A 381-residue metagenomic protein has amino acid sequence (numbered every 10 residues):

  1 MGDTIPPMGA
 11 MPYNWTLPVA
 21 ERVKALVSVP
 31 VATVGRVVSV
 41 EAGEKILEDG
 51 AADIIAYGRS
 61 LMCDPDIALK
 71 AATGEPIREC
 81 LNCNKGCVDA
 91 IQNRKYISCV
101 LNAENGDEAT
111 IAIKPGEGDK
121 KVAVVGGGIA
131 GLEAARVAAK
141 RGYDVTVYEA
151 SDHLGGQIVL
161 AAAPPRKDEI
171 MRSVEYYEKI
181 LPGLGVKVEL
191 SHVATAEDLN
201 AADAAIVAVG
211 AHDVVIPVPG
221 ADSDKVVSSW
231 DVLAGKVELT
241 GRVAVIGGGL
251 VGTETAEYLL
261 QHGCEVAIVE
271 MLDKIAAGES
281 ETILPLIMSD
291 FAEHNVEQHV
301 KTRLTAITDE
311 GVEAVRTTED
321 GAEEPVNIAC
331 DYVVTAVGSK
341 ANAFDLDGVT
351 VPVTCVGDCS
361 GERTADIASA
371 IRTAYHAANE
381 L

Functional and structural regions predicted by a protein language model:
M1-V125, I129-K140, D144-V145, H153 (+3 more regions): Flavin-dependent oxidoreductase catalytic cores
D3-G9, P30, D53, V159-R166 (+2 more regions): Short beta-alpha connecting loops at secondary-structure transitions that line or flank enzyme active sites
G9-Y13, G50, A72-E75, A163-K167 (+4 more regions): Short, hinge-like loop/turn segments at secondary-structure boundaries
A25-L26, E48, K140, G183 (+3 more regions): Residues at the C-terminal ends
A51, L181-V188, D222-K225, C264 (+2 more regions): A short helix-to-beta-strand connector/capping loop
G86, N93, E104-D107, H212-D213 (+4 more regions): Active-site/binding-pocket entry motifs
G116-A150, L154, E189-E197, A201 (+4 more regions): Rossmann-like dinucleotide/flavin-binding elements
G156-N200, E279-T305, E310-G311: N-terminal Rossmann-like dinucleotide/flavin-binding domain of flavoprotein oxidoreductases that bind FAD/FMN
